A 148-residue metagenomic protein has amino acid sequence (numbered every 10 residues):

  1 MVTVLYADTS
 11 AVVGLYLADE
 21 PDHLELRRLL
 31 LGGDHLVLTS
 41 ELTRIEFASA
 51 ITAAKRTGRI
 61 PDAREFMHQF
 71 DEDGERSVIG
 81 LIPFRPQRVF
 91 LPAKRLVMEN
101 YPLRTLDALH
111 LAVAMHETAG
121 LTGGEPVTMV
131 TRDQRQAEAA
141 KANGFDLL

Functional and structural regions predicted by a protein language model:
M1-T43, A53-M67, F145: Short, well-structured N-terminal submotif of metal-dependent ribonuclease cores
T3-V4, T9, S49, Q134-L148: Extended low-complexity acidic/polar segments
V13, D34, I51-K55, G74-V78 (+1 more regions): Short amphipathic alpha-helical interaction patches enriched in hydrophobic/aromatic residues with interspersed Lys/Arg
G14, L24, L91, A137-E138: Alpha-helical elements of the RecA-like P-loop NTPase motor core of helicases
T39-I45, L106-L109: Aromatic- and histidine-enriched alpha-helix N-cap/loop-to-helix transition segments that scaffold the rims
S49-R56, M115-A119: Short glycine/serine- and small hydrophobic-enriched flexible loop segments
M67, I79-I82, K141-N143: Alpha-helical scaffold domains
V78-R135: Active-site neighborhoods of divalent-metal-dependent phosphate/nucleic-acid chemistry enzymes
